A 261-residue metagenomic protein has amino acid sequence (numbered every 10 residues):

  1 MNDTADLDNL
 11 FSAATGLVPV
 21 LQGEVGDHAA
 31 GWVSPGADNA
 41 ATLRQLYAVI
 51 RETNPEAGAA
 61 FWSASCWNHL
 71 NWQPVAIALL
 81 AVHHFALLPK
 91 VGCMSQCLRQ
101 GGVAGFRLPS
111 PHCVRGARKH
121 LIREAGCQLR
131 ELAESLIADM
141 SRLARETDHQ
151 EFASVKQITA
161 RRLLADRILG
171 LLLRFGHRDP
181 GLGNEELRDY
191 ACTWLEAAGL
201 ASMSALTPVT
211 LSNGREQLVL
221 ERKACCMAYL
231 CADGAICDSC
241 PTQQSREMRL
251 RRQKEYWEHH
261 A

Functional and structural regions predicted by a protein language model:
M1-S65: Generic N-terminal leader/targeting and pre-domain segments
D8-T15, E24, H28-A29, W72 (+4 more regions): Aromatic-residue detector
A30-V33, H84, P241: Short, exposed beta-strand "edge-strand" segments with a Pro/Gly-rich flavor and a Y/T-containing core
G36, A40-Q217: Hydrophobic, aromatic-lined core segments that form the binding pocket/scaffold for planar heteroaromatic ligands
E185-A261: Cys/His-clustered metal-coordination modules, chiefly Zn-binding fingers
